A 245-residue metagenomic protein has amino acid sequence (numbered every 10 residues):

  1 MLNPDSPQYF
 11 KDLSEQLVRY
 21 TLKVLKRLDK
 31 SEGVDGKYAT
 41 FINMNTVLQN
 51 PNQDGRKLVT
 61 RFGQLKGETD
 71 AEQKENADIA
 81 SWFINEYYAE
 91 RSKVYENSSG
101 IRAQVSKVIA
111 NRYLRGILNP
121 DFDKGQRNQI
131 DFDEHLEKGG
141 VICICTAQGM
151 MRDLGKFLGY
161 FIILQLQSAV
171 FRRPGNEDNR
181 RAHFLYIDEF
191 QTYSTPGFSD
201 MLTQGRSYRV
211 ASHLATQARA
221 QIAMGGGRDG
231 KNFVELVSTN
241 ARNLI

Functional and structural regions predicted by a protein language model:
M1-V210: P-loop NTPase motor domains
L202-I245: Conserved ATP-driven motor cores of ASCE-family P-loop NTPases powering translocation/secretion/packaging/pilus
